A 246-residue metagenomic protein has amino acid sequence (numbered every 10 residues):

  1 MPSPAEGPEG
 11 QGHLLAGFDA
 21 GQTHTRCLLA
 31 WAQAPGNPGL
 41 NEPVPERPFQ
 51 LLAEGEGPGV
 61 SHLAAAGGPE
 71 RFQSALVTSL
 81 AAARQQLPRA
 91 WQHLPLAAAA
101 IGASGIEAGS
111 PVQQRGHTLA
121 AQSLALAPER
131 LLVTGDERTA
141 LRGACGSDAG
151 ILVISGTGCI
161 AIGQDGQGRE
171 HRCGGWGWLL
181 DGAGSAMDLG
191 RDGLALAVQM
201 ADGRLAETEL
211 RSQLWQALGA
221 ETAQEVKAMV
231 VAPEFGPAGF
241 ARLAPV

Functional and structural regions predicted by a protein language model:
M1-G10, P128-L152, R169: Conserved phosphate-binding catalytic cores of ATP/NTP-utilizing and phosphoryl-transfer enzymes
P2-S74, R169-H171, G175-W176: Short glycine-rich, Thr/Ser-proximal phosphate-binding strand/loop in the N-terminal lobe of ATP-dependent enzymes
H13-D19, L96-A100, G150-I154, A161: Short glycine-aspartate micro-motif
T25-W31, R142, L152-V153, C159-Q164: Short beta-strand scaffold segments in enzyme catalytic cores
E54, A206-V246: A mobile "lid/hinge" subdomain adjacent to the ATP/sugar-phosphate binding pocket shared across diverse ATP-dependent
S61, A81-L124, R130-V133, R142-C145 (+1 more regions): Short beta-strand-loop/turn "lid" adjacent to the catalytic site in phosphate-handling enzymes
P69-L87: Short, well-ordered amphipathic alpha-helical segments that serve as non-catalytic structural scaffolds within diverse
R169-A220: Glycine-rich phosphate-binding loop plus the immediately following alpha-helix
